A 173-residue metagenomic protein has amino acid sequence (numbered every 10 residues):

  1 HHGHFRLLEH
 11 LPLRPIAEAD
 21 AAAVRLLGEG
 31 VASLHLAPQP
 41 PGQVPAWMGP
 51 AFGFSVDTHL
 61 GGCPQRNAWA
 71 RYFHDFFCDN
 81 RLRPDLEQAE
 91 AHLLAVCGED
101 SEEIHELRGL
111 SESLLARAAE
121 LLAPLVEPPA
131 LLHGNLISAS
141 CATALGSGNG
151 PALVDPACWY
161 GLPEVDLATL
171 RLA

Functional and structural regions predicted by a protein language model:
H1-D75: ATP-binding pocket architecture of kinase catalytic cores
H2-H4, L13-R14, L82, I137-A139 (+1 more regions): Short, solvent-exposed loop/turn segments at secondary-structure junctions
P15, A89-L93, L122, R171: Short amphipathic alpha-helical interaction patches enriched in hydrophobic/aromatic residues with interspersed Lys/Arg
V31, H35, H133, S140: Histidine-centered active-site/metal-ligand motif
A37-A51, A91-D100, A123-P128: Surface-exposed helix-capping loop/turn segments at secondary-structure junctions
A51, H59, L132-H133, W159: Short glycine/serine/threonine-biased micro-segments
S55-A119: Active-site catalytic-loop/activation-segment of kinase and kinase-like phosphoryl-transfer enzymes
F73-C78, E87, L125-L132, S138 (+1 more regions): Active-site Asp-x-Gly
